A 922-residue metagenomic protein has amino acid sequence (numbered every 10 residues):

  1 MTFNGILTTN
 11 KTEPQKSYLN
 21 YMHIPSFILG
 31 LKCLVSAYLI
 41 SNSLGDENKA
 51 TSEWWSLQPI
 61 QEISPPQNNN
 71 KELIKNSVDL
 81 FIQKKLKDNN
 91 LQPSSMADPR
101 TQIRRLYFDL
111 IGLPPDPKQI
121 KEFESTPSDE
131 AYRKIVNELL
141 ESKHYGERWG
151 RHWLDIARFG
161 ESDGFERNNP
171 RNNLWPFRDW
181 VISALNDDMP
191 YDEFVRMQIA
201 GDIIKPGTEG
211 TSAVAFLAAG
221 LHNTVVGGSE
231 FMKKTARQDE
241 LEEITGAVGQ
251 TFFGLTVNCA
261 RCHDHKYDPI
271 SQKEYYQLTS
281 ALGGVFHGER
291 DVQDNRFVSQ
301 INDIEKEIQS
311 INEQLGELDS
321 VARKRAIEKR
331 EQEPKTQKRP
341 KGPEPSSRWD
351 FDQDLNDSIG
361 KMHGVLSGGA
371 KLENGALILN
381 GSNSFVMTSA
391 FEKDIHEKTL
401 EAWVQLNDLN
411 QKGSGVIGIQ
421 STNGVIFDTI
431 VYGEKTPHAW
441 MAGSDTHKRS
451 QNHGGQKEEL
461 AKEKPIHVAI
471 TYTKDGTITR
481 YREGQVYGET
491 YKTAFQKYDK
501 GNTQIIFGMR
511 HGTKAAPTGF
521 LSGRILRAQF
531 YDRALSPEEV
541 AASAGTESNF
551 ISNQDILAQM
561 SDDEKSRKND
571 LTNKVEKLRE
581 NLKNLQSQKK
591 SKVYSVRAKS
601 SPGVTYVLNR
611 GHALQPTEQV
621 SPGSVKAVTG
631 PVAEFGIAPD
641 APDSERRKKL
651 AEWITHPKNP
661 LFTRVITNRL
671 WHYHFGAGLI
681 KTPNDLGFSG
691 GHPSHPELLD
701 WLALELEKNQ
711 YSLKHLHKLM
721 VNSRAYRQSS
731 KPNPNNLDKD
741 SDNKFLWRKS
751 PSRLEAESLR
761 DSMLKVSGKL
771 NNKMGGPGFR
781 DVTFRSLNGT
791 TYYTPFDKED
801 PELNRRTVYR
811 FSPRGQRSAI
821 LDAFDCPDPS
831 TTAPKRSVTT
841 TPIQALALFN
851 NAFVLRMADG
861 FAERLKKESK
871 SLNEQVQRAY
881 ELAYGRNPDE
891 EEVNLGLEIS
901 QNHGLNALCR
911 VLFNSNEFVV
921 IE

Functional and structural regions predicted by a protein language model:
E13-L31: Bacterial N-terminal signal peptides that target proteins for export
G30-S41: Bacterial N-terminal signal peptides
S64-K75, A218, H222-L241, G284-P334 (+3 more regions): Electron-transfer interface patches adjacent to heme c in soluble/periplasmic c-type cytochromes and di-/multiheme
E72-R104, D109, L113-H144, F159-G207 (+8 more regions): Primarily short, surface-exposed interaction patches in extracytoplasmic proteins
W149, L154-N172, F177, K205-E240 (+2 more regions): Beta-propeller blade termini and top-face loops
I204-K306, L821, A833: Sequence context surrounding c-type heme c attachment/ligation sites in exported
D319-S591, M763: Extracellular glycan-associated modules
L908: Globin-like tetrapyrrole-binding proteins
